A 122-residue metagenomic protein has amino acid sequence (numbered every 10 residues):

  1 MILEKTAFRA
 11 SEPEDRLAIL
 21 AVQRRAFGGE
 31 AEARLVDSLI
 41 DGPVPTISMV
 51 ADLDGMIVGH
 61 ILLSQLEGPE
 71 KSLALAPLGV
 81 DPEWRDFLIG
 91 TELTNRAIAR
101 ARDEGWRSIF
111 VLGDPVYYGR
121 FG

Functional and structural regions predicted by a protein language model:
M1-V36, P43-I57: Short amphipathic alpha-helix that is part of the acyltransferase structural core
S48-V50, M56-L66, K71-G79: Conserved beta-strand in the GNAT
M56, D81-E92, E104, R120-F121: Conserved glycine-rich acetyl-CoA-binding loop
Q65, P82, G113: Residues that line or immediately flank small-molecule/substrate-binding pockets and catalytic motifs
L75, V80, D86-A99, F110-V111: Conserved acetyl-CoA-binding loop-helix of GNAT-fold acetyltransferases
D103-I109, G113-G122: Conserved active-site alpha-helix within GNAT-family acetyltransferase domains
